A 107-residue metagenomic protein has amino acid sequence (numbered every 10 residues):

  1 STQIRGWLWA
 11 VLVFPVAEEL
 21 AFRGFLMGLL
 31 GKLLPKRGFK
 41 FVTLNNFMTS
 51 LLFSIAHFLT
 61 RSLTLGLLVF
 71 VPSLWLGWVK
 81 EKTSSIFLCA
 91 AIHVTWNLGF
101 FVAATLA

Functional and structural regions predicted by a protein language model:
Q3-A107: Transmembrane helix-loop-helix hairpins at the membrane interface of multi-pass integral membrane proteins
